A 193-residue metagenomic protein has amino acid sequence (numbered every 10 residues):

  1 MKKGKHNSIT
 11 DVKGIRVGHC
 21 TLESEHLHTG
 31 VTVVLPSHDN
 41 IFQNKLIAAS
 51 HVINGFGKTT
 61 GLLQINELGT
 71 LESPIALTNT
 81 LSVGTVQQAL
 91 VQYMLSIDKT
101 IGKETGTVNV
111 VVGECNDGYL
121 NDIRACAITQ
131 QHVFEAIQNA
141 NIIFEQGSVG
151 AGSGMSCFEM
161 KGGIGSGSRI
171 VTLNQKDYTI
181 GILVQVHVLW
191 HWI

Functional and structural regions predicted by a protein language model:
M1-I193: Alpha/propeptide regions of enzymes that mature by internal proteolysis
